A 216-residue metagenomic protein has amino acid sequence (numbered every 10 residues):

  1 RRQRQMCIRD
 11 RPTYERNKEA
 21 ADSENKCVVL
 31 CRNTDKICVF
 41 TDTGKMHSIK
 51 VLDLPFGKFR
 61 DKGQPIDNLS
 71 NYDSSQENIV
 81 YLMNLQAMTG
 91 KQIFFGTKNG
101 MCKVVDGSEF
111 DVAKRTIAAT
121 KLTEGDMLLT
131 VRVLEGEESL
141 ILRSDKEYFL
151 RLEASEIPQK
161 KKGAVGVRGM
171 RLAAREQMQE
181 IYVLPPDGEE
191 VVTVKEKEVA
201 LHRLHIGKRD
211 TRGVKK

Functional and structural regions predicted by a protein language model:
R1-Q5, R9-K216: C-terminal interaction appendages of subunits in large macromolecular complexes
